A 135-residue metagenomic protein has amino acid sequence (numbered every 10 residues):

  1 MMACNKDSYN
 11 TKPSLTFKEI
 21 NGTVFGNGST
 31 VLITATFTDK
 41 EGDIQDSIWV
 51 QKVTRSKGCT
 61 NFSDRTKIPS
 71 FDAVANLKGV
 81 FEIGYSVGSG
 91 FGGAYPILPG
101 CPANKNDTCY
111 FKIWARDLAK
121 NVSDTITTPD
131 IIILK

Functional and structural regions predicted by a protein language model:
M1-A3: C-terminal motif of bacterial Sec signal peptides marking the signal peptidase cleavage site
N5-S8: Bacterial signal peptide processing site
K12-K135: First exposed extracellular module after export/assembly in secreted or surface-exposed proteins
